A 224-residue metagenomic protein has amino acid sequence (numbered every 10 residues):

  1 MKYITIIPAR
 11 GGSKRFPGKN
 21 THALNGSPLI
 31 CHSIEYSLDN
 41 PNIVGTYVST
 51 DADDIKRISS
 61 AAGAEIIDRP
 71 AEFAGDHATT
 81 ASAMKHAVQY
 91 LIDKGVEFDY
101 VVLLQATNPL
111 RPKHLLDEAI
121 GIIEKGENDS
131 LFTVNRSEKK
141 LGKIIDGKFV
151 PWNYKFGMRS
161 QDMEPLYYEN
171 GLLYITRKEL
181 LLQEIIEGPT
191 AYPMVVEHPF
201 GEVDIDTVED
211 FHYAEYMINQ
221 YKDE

Functional and structural regions predicted by a protein language model:
M1-P17: N-terminal nucleotide-binding beta1-loop-alpha1 segment
L29-G45, R57: A short, N-terminal amphipathic alpha-helix
N42-Y47, F200-E202: Short active-site oxyanion
I43, V96-F98, E127-N128: Short, high-confidence coil segments that cap the C-terminus of an alpha-helix and link into the following beta-strand
D53-V102, H114, E118: Short phosphate-binding loop-to-helix
K56, K178-L182, F211: A generic structural signal for short hydrophobic patches within well-formed alpha-helices
S82, P109-P199: Conserved core of the sugar-phosphate nucleotidyltransferase
V195, F200-E224: Hydrophobic helical membrane-anchoring modules
